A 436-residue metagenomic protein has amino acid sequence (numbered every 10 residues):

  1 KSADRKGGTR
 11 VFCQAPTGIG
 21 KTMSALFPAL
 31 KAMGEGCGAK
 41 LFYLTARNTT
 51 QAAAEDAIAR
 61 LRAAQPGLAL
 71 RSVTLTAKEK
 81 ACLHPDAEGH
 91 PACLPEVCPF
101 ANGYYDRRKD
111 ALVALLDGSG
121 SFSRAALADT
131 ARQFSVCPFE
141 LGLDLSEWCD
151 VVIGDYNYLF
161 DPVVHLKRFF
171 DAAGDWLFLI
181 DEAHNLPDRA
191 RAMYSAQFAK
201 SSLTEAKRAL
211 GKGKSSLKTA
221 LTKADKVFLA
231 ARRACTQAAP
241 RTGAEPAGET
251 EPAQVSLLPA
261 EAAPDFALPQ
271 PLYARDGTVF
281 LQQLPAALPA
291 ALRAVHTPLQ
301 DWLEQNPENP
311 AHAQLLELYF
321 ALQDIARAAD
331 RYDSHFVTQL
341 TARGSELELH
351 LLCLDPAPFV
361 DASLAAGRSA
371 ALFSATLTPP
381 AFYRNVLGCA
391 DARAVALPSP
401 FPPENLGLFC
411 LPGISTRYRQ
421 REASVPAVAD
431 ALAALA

Functional and structural regions predicted by a protein language model:
K1-D4, V360: Pre-Walker A adenine-sensing motif
R5-K6, G34-V152, F160, R208 (+6 more regions): A substrate-engagement module of RecA-like helicase motors
K6-A25: Walker A/P-loop
K6-V11, A39, R368-S369: Pre-Walker A (Motif I) flank of P-loop NTPase domains
S24-P28, Y158, F359, A427-A434: Well-ordered alpha-helical segments embedded in enzymatic catalytic cores
A25, K31, A52, F134-V151 (+2 more regions): Signature of the SF2 helicase/ATPase Hel1-core->accessory helical subdomain module
K40-N48, G67-L83, G174-L186, Q197-E205 (+1 more regions): Conserved beta-strand -> loop -> alpha-helix junction used to position metal-binding or nucleic-acid-contacting
L127-V152, P162-F169, V295-S415, R419-D430: A contiguous, basic/glycine-rich beta-loop/short-helix subdomain that forms a polymer-engagement track
